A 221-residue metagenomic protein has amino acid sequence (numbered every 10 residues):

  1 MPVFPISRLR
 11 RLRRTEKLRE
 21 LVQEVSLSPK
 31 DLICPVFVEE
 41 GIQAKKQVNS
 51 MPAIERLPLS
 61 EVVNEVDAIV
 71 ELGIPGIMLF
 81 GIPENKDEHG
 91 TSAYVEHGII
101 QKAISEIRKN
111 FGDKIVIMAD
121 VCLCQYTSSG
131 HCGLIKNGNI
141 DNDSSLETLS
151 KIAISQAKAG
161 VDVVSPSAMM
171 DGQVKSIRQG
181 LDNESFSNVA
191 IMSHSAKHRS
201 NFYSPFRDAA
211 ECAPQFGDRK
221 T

Functional and structural regions predicted by a protein language model:
P2-S7, T15, L27-I33, E39-T221: Alpha/beta enzyme core
Q23-E24: Charged, low-hydrophobicity low-complexity segments
